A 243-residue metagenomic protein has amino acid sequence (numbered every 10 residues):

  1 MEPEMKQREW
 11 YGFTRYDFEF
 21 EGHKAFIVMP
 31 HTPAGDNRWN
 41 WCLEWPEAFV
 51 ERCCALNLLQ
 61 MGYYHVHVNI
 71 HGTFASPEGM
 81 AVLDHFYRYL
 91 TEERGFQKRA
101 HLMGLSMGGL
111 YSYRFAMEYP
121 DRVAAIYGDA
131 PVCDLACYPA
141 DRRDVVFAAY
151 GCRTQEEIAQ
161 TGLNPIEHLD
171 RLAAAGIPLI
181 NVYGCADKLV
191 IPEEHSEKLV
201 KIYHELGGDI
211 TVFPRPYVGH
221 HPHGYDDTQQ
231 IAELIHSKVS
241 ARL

Functional and structural regions predicted by a protein language model:
M1-G35: N-terminal cap/lid segment of alpha/beta-hydrolase-fold proteins
V28, E194-L243: C-terminal catalytic histidine-bearing segment of alpha/beta-hydrolase fold enzymes
P33, N37, L43-A48: Active-site glycine-rich loops that stabilize anionic/oxyanionic intermediates across multiple enzyme folds
P46, Y64, N69-T73, V132 (+1 more regions): Short beta-to-alpha linker loops that shape the active-site pocket of alpha/beta-hydrolase fold enzymes
F49-V66: Short amphipathic alpha-helix adjacent to the substrate-entry channel of hydrolases
F74-G95, R114: Alpha/beta-hydrolase active-site loop
E92-E93, R99-F147: Primarily recognizes the serine-hydrolase "nucleophile elbow" in alpha/beta-hydrolase and SGNH/GDSL folds
C137-D141, F147-E205: The feature captures the conserved acid-bearing segment of alpha/beta-hydrolase catalytic domains
